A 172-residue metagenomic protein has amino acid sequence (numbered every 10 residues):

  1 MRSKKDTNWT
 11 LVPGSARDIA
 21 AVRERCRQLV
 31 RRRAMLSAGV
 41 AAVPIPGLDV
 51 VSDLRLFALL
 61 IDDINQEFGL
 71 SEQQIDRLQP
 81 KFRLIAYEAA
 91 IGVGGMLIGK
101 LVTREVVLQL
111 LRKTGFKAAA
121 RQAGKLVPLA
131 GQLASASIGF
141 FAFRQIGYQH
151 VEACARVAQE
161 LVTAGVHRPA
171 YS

Functional and structural regions predicted by a protein language model:
M1-V40, L54-S172: Terminal, membrane-proximal amphipathic helices and intrinsically disordered targeting/regulatory segments
V51: Ordered, soluble secondary-structure elements with a strong preference for glycine-centered loop motifs and nearby
